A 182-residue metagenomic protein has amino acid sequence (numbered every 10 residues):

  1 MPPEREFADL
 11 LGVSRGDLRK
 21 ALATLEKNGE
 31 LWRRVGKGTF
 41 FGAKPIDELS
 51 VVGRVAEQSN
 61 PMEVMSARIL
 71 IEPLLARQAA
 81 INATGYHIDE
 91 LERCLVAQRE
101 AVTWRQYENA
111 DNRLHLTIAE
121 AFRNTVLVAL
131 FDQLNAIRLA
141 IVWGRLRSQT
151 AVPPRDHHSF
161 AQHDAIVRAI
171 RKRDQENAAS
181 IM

Functional and structural regions predicted by a protein language model:
M1-R77, I81: Short linear motifs at protein or domain termini
S50-G53, L146-P154: Short helix-coil transition/hinge motifs at the ends and kinks of transmembrane helices, capturing the brief
S66, D156-H158: Short helix-capping and inter-helix turn/linker motifs at the boundaries of alpha-helical repeat units
A67-R145, Q162-A165, N177-I181: Conserved amphipathic alpha-helical segments that form helical-bundle/coiled-coil interaction surfaces
A169-N177: Well-ordered alpha/beta subsegment
